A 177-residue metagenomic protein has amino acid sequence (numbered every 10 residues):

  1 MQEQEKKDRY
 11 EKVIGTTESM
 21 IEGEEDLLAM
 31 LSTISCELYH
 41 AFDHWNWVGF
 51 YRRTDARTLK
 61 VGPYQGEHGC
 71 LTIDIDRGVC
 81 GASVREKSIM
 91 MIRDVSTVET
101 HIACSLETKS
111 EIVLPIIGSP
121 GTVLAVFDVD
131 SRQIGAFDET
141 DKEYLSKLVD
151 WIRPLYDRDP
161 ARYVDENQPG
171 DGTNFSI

Functional and structural regions predicted by a protein language model:
M1-H68, K147, W151-I177: Intrinsically disordered, low-complexity terminal regulatory regions
W47, V113, V126: Short hydrophobic/aromatic beta-strand element in the GNAT-like acyltransferase core that lines or flanks the acyl-donor
R53-L106: Regulatory sensory and allosteric helical modules in signal-transduction proteins and certain transcription factors
E67, S131-R132: A short acidic/small-residue loop/turn micro-motif
S83, K87, V129, D141-I152 (+1 more regions): Interdomain signal-transducing alpha-helices
S110-G118: A short, aliphatic-rich beta-strand micro-motif
I117-S131: Sensory-domain boundary capping and coupling elements
I134-D141: A short acidic/glycine-rich loop-to-helix N-cap element
